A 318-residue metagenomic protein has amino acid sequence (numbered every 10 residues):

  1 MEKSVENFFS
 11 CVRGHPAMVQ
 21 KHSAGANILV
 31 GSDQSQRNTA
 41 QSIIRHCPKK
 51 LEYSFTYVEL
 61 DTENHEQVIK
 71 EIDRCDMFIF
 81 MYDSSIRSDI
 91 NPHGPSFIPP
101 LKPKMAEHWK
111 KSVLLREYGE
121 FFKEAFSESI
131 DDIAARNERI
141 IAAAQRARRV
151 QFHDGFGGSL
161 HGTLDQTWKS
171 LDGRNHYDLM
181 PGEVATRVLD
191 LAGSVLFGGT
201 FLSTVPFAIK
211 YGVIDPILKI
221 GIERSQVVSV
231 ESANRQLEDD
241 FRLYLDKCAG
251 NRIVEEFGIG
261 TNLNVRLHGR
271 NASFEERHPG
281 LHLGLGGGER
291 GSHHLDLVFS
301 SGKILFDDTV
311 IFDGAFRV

Functional and structural regions predicted by a protein language model:
M1-P216, G314, V318: Active-site bordering "gate/hinge" segments that shape substrate access to catalytic or cofactor-binding pockets
S35-Q36, S84-S85, G157, T200-L202 (+5 more regions): Short, glycine-/Ser/Thr-/acidic-enriched flexible segments
D154, F197, E223, F306-D307: Structural motif
R174, E289-V318: Charge-rich, low-complexity terminal tails
K210-K219, R235-L243: Conserved mixed alpha/beta catalytic, RNA-binding, or beta-rich assembly cores of soluble enzyme, regulatory
P216-E231, I304: Active-site and channel-lining beta-strand-loop segments that bind or position nucleotide-derived/phosphorylated
V228-E256: A beta-strand-loop signature enriched in Asp, Gly, Thr, and Trp that corresponds to the sialidase/neuraminidase Asp-box
G250-K303: Cysteine/selenocysteine-centered motifs that mediate thiol-based redox chemistry or coordinate metal-sulfur cofactors
